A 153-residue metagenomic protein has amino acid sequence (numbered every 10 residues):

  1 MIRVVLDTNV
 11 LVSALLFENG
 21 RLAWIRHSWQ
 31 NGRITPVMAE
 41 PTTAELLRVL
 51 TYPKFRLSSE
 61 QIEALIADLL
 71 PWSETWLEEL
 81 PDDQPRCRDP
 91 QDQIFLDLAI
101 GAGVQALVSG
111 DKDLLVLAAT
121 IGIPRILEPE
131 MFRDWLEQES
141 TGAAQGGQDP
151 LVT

Functional and structural regions predicted by a protein language model:
M1-M38: Short, well-structured N-terminal submotif of metal-dependent ribonuclease cores
R3, T35, A106-L107, P124-R125: A residue-level structural signature of the nucleotidyltransferase/glycosyltransferase Rossmann-like core
D7-T8, A39, G110-D111, E128: A secondary-structure boundary/capping signal
L11, T43, D113-L114: Conserved nucleotide-binding/hydrolysis micro-motifs of P-loop NTPases
G20, V37, E60, R86 (+1 more regions): Residues at secondary-structure transition points
S28-D82: PIN-domain endoribonuclease scaffold, especially VapC-family toxins
P71-L107, K112: Active-site neighborhoods of divalent-metal-dependent phosphate/nucleic-acid chemistry enzymes
P85-R86, I100-Q105, K112-T153: Acidic, PIN/NYN-like endoribonuclease modules and their adjacent C-terminal/linker elements
